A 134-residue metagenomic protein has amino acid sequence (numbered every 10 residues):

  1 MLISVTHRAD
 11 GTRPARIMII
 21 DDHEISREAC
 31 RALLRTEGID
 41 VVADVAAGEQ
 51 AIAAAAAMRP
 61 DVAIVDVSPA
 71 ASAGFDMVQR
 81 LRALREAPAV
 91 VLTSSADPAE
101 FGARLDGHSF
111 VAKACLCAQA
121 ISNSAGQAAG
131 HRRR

Functional and structural regions predicted by a protein language model:
M1-R16, L116-R134: Non-catalytic signal-transmission and effector/linker regions of two-component phosphorelay proteins
I20-D21, V45, A63: Conserved sequence signature across two-component system core domains
E24-A43: Two-component/phosphorelay signaling modules centered on CheY-like receiver
A47-Q50, A73-D76: Acidic catalytic/metal-coordinating carboxylates
D66-V67: Active-site residues of response regulator receiver
A70: The feature encodes the CheY-like receiver
F75-A87: Short amphipathic alpha-helix used as the core "switch/output" element in two-component signaling
L92-S94, K113: Hydrophobic/aromatic residues positioned on beta-strands within the core alpha/beta folds
